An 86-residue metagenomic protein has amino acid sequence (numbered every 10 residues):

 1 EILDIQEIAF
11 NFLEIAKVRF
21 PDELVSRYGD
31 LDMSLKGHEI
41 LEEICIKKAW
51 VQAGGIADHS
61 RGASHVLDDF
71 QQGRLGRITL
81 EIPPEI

Functional and structural regions predicted by a protein language model:
E1-I86: Helix-rich effector regions associated with P-loop NTPase G domains
